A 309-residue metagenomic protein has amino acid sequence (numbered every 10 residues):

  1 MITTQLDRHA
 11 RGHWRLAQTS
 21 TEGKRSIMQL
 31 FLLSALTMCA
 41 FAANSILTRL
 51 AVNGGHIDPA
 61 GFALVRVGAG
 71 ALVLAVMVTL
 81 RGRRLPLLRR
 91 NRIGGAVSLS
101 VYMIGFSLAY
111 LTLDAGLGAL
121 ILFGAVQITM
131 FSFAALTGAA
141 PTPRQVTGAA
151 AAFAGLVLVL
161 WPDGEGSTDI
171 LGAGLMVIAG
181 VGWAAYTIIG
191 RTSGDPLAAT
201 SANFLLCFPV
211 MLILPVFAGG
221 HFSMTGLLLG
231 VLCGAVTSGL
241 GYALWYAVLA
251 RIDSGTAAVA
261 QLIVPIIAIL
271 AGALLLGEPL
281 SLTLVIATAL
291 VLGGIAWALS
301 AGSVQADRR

Functional and structural regions predicted by a protein language model:
M1-L64, V97, V101-G105, A154 (+3 more regions): Glycine-/small-residue-enriched transmembrane alpha-helix faces in small-molecule transporters and effluxers
I2, G55-V101, V126-F133, G182-Y186 (+2 more regions): Transmembrane alpha-helices of multi-pass small-molecule transport proteins
I2-L6, G12, V67, P162 (+1 more regions): C-terminal-most transmembrane helix of multi-pass membrane proteins
S26-F31, G55-L64, L85-R89, W161-G182 (+2 more regions): Juxtamembrane helix-entry segments on the extracytoplasmic side of multipass membrane proteins
A40, A75, R81-F123, F131 (+3 more regions): Specific transmembrane alpha-helical segments of multi-pass solute transporters/efflux pumps, especially DMT/EamA
V73, V78-G82, L108, V126-T147 (+1 more regions): C-terminal transmembrane-helix exit sites in multi-pass transporters
L74, V78, L99, P141-W161 (+4 more regions): Hydrophobic transmembrane alpha-helices of multi-pass small-molecule transport proteins
L99, G118-A125, G190-C207, S238-L274: Helix-helix packing/entry segments at the starts of transmembrane helices
